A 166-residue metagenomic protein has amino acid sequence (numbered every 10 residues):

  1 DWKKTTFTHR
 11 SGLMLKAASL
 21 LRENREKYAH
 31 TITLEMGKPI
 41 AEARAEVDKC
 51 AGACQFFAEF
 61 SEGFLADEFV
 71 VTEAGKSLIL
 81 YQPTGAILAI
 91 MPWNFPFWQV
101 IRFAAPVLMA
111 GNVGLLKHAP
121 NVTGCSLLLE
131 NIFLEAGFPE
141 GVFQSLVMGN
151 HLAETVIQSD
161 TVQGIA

Functional and structural regions predicted by a protein language model:
D1-F64, A74: Glycine-rich loop-to-alpha-helix module at the N-terminal edge of alpha/beta enzyme cores
A66-A166: Rossmann-like NAD(P) dinucleotide-binding subdomain of oxidoreductase/dehydrogenase enzymes
